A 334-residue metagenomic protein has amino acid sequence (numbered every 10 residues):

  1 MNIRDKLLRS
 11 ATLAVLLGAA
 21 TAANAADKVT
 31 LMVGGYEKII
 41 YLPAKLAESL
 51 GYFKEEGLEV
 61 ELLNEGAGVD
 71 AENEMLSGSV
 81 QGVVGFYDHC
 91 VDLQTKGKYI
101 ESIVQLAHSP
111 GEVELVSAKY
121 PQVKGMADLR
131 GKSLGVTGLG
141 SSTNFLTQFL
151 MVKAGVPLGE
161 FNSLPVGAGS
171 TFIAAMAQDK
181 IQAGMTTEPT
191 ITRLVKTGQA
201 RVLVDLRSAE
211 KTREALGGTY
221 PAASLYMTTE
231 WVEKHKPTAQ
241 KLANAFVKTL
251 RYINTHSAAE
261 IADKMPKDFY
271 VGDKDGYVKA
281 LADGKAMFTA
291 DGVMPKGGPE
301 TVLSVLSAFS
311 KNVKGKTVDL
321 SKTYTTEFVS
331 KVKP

Functional and structural regions predicted by a protein language model:
M1-A11: Bacterial N-terminal signal peptides that target proteins for export
R9-A19: Bacterial N-terminal signal peptides
T21-A25: Sec/Tat signal peptide C-region and signal peptidase I cleavage site
D27-V166, S170, A175-E188, Q199-V204 (+1 more regions): Short, glycine-/small- and polar/acidic-enriched structural segments that line small-molecule recognition paths
E55, S208-G218, A286-P295: Short, solvent-exposed loop/beta-turn-alpha elements that line the ligand-binding surface or hinge of extracytoplasmic
T171-A174, Q178-P266: Pocket-lining segment of extracytoplasmic ligand-binding domains
V232-V313: Secondary-structure end/capping motifs
V302-P334: Conserved C-terminal helix/tail region of periplasmic/extracytoplasmic solute-binding proteins
